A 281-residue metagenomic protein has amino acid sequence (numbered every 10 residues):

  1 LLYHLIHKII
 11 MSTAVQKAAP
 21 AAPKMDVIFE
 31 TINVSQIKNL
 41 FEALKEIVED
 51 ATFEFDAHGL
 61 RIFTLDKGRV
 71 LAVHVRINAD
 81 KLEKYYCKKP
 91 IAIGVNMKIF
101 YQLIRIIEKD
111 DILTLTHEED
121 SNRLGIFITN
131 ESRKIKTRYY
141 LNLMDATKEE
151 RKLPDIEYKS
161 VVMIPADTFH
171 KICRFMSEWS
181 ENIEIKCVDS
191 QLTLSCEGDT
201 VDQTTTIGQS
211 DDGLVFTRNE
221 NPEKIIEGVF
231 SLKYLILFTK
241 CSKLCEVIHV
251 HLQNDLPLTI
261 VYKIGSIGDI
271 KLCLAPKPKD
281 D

Functional and structural regions predicted by a protein language model:
H7-K45, D50-E178, E184-D281: DNA polymerase sliding clamps and clamp-related checkpoint/processivity subunits
